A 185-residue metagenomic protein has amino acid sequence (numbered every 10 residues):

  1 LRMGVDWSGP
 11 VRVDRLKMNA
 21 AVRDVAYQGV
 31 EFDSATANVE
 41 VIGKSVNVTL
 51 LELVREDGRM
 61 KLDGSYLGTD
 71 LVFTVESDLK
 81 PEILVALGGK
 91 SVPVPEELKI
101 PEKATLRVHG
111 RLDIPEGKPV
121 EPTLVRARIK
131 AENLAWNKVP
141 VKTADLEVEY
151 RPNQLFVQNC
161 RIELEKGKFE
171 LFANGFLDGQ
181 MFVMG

Functional and structural regions predicted by a protein language model:
R2, A21-D113, K130-E132, W136-G185: Interface amphipathic segments
M3-G9, R111-K118: Outer-membrane beta-barrel proteins
S8-V11, K17, G43, P152: Structural motif
P10-R12, G29, P119: A short beta-turn/strand-edge loop motif at beta-sheet boundaries
V13-K17, D70-V72, P122-R126, V183: Outer-membrane beta-barrel architecture
